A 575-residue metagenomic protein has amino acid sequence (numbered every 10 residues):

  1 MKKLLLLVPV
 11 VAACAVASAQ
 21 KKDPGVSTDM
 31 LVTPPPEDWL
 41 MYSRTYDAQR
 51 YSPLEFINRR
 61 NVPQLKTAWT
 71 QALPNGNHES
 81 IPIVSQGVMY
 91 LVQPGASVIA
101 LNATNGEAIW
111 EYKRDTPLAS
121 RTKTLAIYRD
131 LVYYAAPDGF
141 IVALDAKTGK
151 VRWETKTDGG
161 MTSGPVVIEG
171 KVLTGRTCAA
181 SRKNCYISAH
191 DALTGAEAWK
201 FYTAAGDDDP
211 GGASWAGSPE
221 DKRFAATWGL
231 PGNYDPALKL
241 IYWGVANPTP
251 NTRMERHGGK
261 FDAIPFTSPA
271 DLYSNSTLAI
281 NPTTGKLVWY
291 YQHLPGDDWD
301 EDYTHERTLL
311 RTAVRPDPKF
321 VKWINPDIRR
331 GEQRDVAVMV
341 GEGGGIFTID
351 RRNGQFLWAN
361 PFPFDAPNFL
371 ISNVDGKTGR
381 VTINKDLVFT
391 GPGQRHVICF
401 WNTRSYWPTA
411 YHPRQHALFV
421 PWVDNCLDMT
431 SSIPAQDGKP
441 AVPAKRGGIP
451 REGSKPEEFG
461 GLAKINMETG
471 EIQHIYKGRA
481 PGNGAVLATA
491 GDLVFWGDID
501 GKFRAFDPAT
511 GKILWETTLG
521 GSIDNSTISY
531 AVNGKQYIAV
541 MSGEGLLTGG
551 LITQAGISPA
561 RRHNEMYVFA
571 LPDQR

Functional and structural regions predicted by a protein language model:
P9-S18: Hydrophobic h-region of N-terminal signal peptides that target proteins for export in Gram-negative bacteria
K21-L73, N77, E107-T116, K150-K156 (+11 more regions): Aromatic (tryptophan-biased) beta-strands that constitute blades/sheets of beta-rich domains
W39-S43, N75-S97, A119-I141, G160-Y186 (+7 more regions): Repeat-blade elements of multi-bladed beta-propeller folds
N102-N105, D145-T148, D191-T194, P282-T284 (+4 more regions): Short loop/turn segments that connect beta-strands within beta-propeller blades
R182-Y186, T252-M254, S274, G345-F347 (+3 more regions): Structural motif
T308-P363, P367-L370, L387-C399, P508 (+2 more regions): Phosphate/diphosphate-binding loops
I528-R575: Blade-level signature of beta-propeller repeat domains, shared across WD40, Kelch, NHL, RCC1 and BNR/Asp-box propellers
